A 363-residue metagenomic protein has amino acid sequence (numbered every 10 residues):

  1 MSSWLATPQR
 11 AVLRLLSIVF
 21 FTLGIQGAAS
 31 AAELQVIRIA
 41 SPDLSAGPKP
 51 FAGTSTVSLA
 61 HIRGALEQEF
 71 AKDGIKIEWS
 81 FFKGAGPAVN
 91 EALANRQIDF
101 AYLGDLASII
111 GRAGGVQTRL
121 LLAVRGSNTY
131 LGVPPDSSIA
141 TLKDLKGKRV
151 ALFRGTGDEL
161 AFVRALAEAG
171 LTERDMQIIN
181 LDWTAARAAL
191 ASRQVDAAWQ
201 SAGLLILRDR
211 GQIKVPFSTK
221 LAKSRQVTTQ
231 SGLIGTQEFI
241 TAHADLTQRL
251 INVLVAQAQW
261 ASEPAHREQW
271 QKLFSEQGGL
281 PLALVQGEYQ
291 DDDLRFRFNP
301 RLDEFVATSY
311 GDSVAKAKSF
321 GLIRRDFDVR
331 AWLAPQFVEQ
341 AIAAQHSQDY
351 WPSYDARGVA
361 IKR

Functional and structural regions predicted by a protein language model:
E33-V57, I77-F81, G147-A151, I179: Short, well-ordered beta-strand elements
S45-K76, G111-G114: Short, polar/charged alpha-helical segment
A46-G47, F51, H243-D326: Secondary-structure end/capping motifs
W79-E91, G104, M176-A191: Short helix-initiation/N-cap motifs at beta->coil->alpha
Y102-G114, V163, V195-V215, S309: A ligand-binding cleft/hinge motif common to bilobed small-molecule-binding domains
P134-R149, T241-D245: Flexible hinge/capping segments at coil-to-helix
S137, I179, T184-G278: Pocket-lining segment of extracytoplasmic ligand-binding domains
A315-R363: Conserved C-terminal helix/tail region of periplasmic/extracytoplasmic solute-binding proteins
